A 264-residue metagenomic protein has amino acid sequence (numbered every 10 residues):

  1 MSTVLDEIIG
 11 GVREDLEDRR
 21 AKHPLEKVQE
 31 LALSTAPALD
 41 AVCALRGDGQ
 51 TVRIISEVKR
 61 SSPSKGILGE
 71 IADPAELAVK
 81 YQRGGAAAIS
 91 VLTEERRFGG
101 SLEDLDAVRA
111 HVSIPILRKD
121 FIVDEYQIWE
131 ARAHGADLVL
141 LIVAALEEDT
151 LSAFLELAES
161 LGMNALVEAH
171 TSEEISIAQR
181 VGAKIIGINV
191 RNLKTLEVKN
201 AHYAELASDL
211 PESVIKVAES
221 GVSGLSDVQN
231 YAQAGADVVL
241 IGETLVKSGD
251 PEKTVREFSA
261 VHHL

Functional and structural regions predicted by a protein language model:
S2-G69: An N-cap/entry alpha-helix motif that binds or orients negatively charged groups
I8, S56, Y81, I89 (+6 more regions): Conserved, mostly hydrophobic/aromatic
G11, E57-S61, E94, F121 (+5 more regions): Active-site beta-loop-alpha junctions enriched in small/polar residues
R53, V58, K65-L166, S172-I177 (+1 more regions): N-terminal active-site wall of soluble small-molecule enzyme domains
V123-H134, H170-V181, A218, V222-I241 (+2 more regions): Catalytic cores of alpha/beta
E130-T150, I188-L196, A234-V255: Glycine-rich phosphate-binding active-site loops on the catalytic face of alpha/beta enzymes
I185-I241: Catalytic-face loop-and-helix region of soluble metabolic enzyme cores
E205-D209, L245-L264: C-terminal helical cap(s) of enzyme catalytic domains, especially alpha/beta-barrels
